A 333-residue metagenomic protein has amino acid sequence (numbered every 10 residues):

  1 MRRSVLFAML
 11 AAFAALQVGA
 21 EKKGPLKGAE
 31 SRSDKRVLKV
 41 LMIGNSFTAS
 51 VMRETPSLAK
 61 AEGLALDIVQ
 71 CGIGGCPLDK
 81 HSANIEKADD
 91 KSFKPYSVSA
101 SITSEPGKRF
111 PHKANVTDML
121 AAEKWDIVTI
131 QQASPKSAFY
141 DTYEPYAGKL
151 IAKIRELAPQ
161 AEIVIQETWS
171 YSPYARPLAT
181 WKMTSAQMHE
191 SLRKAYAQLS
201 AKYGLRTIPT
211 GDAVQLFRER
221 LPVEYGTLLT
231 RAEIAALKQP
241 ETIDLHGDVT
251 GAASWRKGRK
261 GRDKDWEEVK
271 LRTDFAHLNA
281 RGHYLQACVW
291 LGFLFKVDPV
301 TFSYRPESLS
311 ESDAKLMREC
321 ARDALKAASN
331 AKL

Functional and structural regions predicted by a protein language model:
M1-I73, K80-A83, D90-S97, L228-L229 (+1 more regions): N-terminal secretory targeting modules
L38-G44, A133-D141, A179-A186, K270-L278 (+1 more regions): Second-shell loop/turn segments in exported
K39-M42, D67-G72, D126-Q131, E162-E167 (+2 more regions): Structural recognition of the beta-strand scaffold that forms the well-ordered cores of secreted hydrolase catalytic
A49-K149, K153, S172: Conserved SGNH/GDSL esterase-like catalytic core that processes O-acyl groups on lipids and polysaccharides
T142-L150, M183-K194: Well-ordered, non-membrane alpha-helical segments in soluble/globular domains
R155-H189, Y203, T207-P222: Active-site segments of SGNH/GDSL-like serine hydrolases that catalyze O-acetyl group transfer/hydrolysis on lipids
S185-A197, L229-P240: Acidic, His- and aromatic-enriched active-site or binding-groove loops in soluble protein domains that engage sugars
Y225-L333: Conserved catalytic region of serine esterases and O-acyltransferases that act on ester linkages in lipids
